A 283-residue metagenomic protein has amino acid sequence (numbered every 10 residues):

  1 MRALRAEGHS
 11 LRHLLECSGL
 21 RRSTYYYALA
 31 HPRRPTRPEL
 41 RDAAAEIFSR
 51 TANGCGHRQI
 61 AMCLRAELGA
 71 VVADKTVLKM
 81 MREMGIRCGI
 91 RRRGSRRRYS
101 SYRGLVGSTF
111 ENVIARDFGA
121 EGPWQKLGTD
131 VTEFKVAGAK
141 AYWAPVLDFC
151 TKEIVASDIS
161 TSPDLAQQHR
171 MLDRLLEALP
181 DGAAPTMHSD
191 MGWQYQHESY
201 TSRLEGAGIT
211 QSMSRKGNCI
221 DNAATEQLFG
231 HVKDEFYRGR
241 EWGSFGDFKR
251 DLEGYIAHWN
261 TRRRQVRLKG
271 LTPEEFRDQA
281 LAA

Functional and structural regions predicted by a protein language model:
M1-H9, A45-R50: Short, amphipathic alpha-helical "recognition" segments used to contact nucleic acids or chromatin
G8-S10, C55, V72, G243: Residue-level signal for the short linker/turn that defines the boundary of a DNA-recognition helix
L14-L15, Y25, A44, I60 (+15 more regions): Mobile genetic element proteins and their domesticated derivatives, centered on retroelements and DNA transposons
L20-G122, N218, T272-L281: Basic, flexible linker segments flanking DNA-binding modules in nucleic acid-interacting mobile-element proteins
L105, S189-M191, H197-Y200, L204 (+3 more regions): RNase H-like two-metal-ion nuclease catalytic core shared by retroviral integrases and related mobile-element nucleases
R116-V155, T161-L165: An active-site-proximal beta-strand-loop segment
K135, A139, S157-D181, Q196: Active-site beta-loop-alpha junctions of metal-dependent nucleic acid enzymes, especially the RNase H-like/DDE
E205-I209, H231-A283: C-terminal domain-tail junction helix/linker
